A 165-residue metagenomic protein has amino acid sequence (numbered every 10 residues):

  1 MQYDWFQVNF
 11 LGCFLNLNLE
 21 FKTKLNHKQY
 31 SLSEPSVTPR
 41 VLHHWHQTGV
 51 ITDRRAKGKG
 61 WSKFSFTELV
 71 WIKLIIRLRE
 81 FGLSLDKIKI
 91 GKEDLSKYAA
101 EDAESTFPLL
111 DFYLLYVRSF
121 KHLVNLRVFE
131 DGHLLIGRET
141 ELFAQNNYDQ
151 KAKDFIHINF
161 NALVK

Functional and structural regions predicted by a protein language model:
M1-W71, I76-L83: Basic helix-turn-helix/winged-helix DNA-binding cores and closely related short helical interaction motifs
S84-I88: Acidic, low-complexity cytosolic segments
G91-K165: Exposed, interaction-prone assembly regions rather than primary DNA-binding/catalytic cores
